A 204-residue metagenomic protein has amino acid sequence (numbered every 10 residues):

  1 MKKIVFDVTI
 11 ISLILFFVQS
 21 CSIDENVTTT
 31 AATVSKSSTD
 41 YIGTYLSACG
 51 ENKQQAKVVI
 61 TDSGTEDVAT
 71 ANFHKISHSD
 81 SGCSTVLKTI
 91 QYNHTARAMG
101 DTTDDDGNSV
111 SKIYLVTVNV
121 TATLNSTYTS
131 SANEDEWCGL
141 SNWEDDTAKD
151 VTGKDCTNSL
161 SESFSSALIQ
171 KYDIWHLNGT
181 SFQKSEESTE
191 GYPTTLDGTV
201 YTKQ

Functional and structural regions predicted by a protein language model:
K3-V5, L15-T44: Bacterial Sec-dependent N-terminal signal peptides
S22-E25, C49, G64, N142: Disulfide-rich extracellular repeat modules and their boundaries
A32-K57, A96, V200-T202: Tryptophan-anchored aromatic micro-motifs
S47-K53, N72-G179, E186-D197: Contiguous, well-ordered beta-strand patches that form the walls/edges of small beta-barrel/beta-sandwich domains
A56-T65, S188-Q204: C-terminal or late-domain output modules
E66-N72: N-terminal mature ectodomain segment of secretory-pathway/periplasmic proteins
